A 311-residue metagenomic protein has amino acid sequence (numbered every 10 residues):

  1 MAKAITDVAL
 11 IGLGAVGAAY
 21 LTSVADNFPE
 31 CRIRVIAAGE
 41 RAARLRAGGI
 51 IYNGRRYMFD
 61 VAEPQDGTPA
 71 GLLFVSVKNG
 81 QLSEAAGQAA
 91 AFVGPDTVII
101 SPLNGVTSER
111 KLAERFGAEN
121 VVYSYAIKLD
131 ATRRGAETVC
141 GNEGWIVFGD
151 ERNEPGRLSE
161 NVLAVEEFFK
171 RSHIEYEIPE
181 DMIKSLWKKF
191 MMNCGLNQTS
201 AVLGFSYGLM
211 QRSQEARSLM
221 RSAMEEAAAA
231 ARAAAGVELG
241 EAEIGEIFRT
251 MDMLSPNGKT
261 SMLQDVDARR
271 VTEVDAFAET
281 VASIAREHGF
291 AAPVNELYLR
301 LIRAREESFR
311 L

Functional and structural regions predicted by a protein language model:
M1-M58: NAD(P)+-binding Rossmann beta1-loop-alpha1 motif at the extreme N-terminus of oxidoreductases
A2, C31, K170, R221-L311: NAD(P)-dependent Rossmann-like dehydrogenase/reductase catalytic/cofactor-binding core
A9, R32-R34, V98-I100, V122 (+2 more regions): A structural signal for isolated positions on well-ordered beta-strands in alpha/beta enzyme cores
T22, D26, G87-A91, E114 (+3 more regions): Short, well-ordered alpha-helices that flank and scaffold nucleotide-derived cofactor binding pockets
V35-I36, V75-S76, S101-P102, E180-D181 (+1 more regions): Active-site-adjacent beta-strand anchor residues
A37-G39, E63-Q65, L103, Y125 (+3 more regions): Residues at the C-termini of beta-strands that transition into short coil/loop
N53-E137: Rossmann-like NAD(P)(H) cofactor-binding subdomain of soluble oxidoreductases
A91-F92, R115-N120, G135-A242: Internal alpha-helical scaffold of NAD(P)-dependent oxidoreductase catalytic cores
